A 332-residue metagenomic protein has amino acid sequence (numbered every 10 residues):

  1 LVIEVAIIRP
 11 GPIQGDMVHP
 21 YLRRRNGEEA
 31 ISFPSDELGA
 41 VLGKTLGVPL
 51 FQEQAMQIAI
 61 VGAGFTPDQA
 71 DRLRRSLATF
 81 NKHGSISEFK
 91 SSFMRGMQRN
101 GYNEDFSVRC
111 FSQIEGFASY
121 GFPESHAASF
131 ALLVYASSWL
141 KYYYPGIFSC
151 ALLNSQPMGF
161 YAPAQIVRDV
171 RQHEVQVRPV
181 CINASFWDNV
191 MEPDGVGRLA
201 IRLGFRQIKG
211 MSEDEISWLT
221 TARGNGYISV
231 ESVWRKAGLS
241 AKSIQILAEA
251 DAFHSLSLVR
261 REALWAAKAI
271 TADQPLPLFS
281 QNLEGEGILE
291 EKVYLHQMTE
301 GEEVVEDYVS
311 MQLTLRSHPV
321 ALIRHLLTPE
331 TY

Functional and structural regions predicted by a protein language model:
L1-Y332: Noncatalytic, beta-rich nucleic-acid-contacting surfaces in large DNA/RNA-processing enzymes
